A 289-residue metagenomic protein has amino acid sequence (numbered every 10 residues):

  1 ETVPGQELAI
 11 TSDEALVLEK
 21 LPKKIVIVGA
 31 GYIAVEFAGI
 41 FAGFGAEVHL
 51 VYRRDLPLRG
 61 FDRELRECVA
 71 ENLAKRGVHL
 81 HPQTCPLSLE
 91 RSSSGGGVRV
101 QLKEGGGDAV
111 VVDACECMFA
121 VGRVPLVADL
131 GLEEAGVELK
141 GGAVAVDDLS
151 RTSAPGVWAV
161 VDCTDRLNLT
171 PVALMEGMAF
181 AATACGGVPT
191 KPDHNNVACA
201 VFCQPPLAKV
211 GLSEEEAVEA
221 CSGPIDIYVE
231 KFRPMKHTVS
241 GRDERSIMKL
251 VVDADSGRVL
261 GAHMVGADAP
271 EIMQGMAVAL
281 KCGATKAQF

Functional and structural regions predicted by a protein language model:
E1, V35-E36, F41, L58 (+4 more regions): Glycine/Thr-rich phosphate-binding loops of Rossmann-like dinucleotide-binding domains
G5-K23, V111-V188: FAD-site-proximal beta/loop scaffold in flavoenzymes
L8, G77, A145, L250-V252: Conserved N-terminal phosphate-binding loop of PLP-dependent enzymes in the Aspartate aminotransferase
I10, H79-H81, D226-Y228: General small-molecule cofactor/ligand-binding pocket signal
L16-V17, P22-V26, Y32-A109, R166-L174 (+1 more regions): Rossmann-like dinucleotide-binding cores of NAD(P)H-dependent redox enzymes
S93, K140, A254-S256: Short acidic-glycine loop/turn motifs at beta-strand connectors
E138-K140, G187-A198, G223-Y228: A short alpha-helix-loop-beta-strand transition element characteristic of N-terminal alpha/beta dinucleotide-binding
F202-S213, V218-F289: Flexible, glycine-rich terminal cap/loop adjacent to redox cofactors in electron-transfer oxidoreductases
